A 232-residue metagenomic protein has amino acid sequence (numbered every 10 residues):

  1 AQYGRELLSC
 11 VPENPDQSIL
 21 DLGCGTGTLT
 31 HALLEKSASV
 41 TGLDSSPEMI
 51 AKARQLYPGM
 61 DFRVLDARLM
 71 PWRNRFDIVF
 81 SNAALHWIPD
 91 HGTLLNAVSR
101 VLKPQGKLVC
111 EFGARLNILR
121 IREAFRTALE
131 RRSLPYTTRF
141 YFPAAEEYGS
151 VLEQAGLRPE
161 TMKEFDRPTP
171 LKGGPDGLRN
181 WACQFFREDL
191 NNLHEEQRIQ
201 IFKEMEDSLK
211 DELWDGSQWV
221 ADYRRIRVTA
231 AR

Functional and structural regions predicted by a protein language model:
A1-Q17: Conserved alpha-helix/loop element of class I SAM-dependent methyltransferases that forms part of the SAM/SAH-binding
L20-L69: Class I SAM-dependent methyltransferase SAM/SAH-binding core
R68-V79: A short acidic, Gly/Pro-enriched loop at the edge of an enzyme's catalytic core that lines a small-molecule cofactor
I78-H91: A short SAM/SAH-binding and catalytic strip from SAM-dependent methyltransferases
G92-K107: A short glycine-rich, Lys/Arg-flanked "PGG" loop and its adjoining helix->strand segment in the class I
K107-R131: Conserved class I S-adenosyl-L-methionine
Y141-A155: Short alpha-helix
E160-D215: C-terminal helical/coil "lid" or tail adjacent to the Rossmann-like core of SAM-dependent
